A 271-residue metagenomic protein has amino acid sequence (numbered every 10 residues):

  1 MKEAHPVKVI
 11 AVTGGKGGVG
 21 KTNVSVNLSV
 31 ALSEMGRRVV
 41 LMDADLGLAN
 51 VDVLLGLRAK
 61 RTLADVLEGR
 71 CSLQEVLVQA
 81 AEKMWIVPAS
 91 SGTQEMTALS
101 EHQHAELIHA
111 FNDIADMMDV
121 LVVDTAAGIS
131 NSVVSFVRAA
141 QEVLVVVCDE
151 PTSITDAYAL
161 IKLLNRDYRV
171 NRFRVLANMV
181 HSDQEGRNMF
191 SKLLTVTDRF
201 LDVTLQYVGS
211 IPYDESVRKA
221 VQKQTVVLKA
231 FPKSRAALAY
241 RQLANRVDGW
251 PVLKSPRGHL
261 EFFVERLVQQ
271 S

Functional and structural regions predicted by a protein language model:
V9-L73, V120-V123: Walker A/P-loop NTP-binding active-site region of P-loop NTPases, recognizing the glycine-rich GxxxxGKT/S
G15, C148, F173-R187, S210-V217 (+1 more regions): G-domain G4 guanine-recognition motif of GTPases
M42-D116, V221-V226: P-loop/Walker-type NTP enzyme "switch/lid" segment
L46-L48, S91-Q94, G128, E150-T152 (+2 more regions): Conserved nucleotide-binding/hydrolysis micro-motifs of P-loop NTPases
D113-D116, S130-T152: Inter-motif core of Ras-like GTPase G domains
I154-R169: Conserved C-terminal guanine-recognition region of P-loop GTPase G domains, centered on the G4
L201-L228, A239-Q242: Beta-strand-loop-alpha "switch" segments that mediate conformational coupling across diverse proteins
V227-S271: NTP-binding/hydrolysis catalytic cores, primarily Walker-type P-loop NTPases
